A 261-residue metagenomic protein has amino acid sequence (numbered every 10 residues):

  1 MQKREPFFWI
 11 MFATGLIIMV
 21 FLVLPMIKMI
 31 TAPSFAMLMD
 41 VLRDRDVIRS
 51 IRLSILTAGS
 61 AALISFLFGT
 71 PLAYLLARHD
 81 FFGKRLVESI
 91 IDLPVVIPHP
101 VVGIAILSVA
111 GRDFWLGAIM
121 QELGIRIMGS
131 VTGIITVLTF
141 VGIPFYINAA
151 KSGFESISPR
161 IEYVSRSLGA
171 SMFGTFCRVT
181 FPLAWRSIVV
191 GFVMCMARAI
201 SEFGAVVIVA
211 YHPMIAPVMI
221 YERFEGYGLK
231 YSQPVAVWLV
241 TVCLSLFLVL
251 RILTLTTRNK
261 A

Functional and structural regions predicted by a protein language model:
Q2-A36, R45-E155, V179, L183-G204 (+4 more regions): Membrane-water interface segments at the C-terminal ends of transmembrane alpha-helices in multi-pass inner-membrane
V41-L42: Surface loop/turn motifs at the tips and blade-to-blade linkers of beta-strand repeat domains
H79, I157-S158, Y163-A184: Short helix-to-coil transition segments within interhelical loops that connect adjacent transmembrane helices
M214-I215: Extracytoplasmic catalytic/substrate-binding loops of multi-pass membrane glycan-assembly enzymes
